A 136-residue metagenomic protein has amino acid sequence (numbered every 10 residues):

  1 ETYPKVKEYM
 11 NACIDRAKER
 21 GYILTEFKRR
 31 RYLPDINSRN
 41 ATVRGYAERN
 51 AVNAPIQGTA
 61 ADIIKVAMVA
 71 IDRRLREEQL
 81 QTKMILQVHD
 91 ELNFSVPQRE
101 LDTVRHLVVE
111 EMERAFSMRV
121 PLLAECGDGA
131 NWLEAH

Functional and structural regions predicted by a protein language model:
E1-H136: Conserved catalytic core of nucleotide polymerization and phosphodiester-bond processing enzymes
